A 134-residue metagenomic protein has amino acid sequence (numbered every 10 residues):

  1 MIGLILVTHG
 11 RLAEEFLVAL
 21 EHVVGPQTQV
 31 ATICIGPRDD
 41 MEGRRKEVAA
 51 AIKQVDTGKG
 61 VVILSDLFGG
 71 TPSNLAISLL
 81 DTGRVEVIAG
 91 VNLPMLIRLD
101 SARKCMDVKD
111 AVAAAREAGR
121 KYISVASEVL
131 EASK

Functional and structural regions predicted by a protein language model:
M1-K134: N-terminal loops that bind phosphate or other acidic moieties and the adjacent beta-alpha structural core
